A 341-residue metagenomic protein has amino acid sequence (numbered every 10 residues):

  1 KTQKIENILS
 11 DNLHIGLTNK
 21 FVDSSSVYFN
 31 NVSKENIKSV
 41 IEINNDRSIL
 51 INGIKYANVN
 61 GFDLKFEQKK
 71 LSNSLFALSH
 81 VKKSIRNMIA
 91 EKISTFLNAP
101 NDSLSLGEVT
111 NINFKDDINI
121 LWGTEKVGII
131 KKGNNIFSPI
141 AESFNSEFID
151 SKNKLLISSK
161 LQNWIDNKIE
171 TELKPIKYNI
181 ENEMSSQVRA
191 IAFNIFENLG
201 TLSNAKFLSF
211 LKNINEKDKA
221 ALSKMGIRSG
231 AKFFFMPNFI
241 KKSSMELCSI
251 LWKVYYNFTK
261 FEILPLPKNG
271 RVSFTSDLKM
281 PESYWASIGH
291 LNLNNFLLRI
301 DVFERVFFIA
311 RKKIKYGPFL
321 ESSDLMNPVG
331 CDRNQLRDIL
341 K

Functional and structural regions predicted by a protein language model:
K1-K341: Extended, charged helical/alpha-beta scaffold domains that provide interaction surfaces
